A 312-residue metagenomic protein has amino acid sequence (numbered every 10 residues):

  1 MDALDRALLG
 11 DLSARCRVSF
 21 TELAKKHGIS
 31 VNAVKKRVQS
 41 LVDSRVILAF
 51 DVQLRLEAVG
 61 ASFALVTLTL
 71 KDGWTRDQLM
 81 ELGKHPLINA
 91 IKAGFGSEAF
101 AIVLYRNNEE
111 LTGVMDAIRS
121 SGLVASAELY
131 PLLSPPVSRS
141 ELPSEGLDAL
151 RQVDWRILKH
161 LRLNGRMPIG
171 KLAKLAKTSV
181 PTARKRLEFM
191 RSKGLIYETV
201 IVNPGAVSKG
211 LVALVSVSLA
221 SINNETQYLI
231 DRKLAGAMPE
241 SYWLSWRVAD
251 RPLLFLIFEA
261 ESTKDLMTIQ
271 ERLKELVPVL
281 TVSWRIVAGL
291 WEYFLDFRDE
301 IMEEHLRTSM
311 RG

Functional and structural regions predicted by a protein language model:
M1-G312: A compositional/biophysical signature of low hydrophobicity enriched in polar/charged and small residues
